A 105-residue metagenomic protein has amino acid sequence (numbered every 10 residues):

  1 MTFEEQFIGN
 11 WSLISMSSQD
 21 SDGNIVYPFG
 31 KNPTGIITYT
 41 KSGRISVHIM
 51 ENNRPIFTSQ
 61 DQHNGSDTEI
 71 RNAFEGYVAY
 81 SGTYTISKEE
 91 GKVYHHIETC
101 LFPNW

Functional and structural regions predicted by a protein language model:
M1-S12: N-terminal helix-cap/turn-to-beta initiation motif at the start of protein domains
M1-T2, G35, F74: Short, flexible, glycine/charge-rich loop motifs used to bind or transfer phosphoryl groups or to couple energy/partner
I8, D20, T38-S42, S46-H48: PEST-like low-complexity, intrinsically disordered acidic/proline/serine-rich tracts that flank trafficking/processing
L13-S18, S46-W105: Contiguous, well-ordered beta-strand patches that form the walls/edges of small beta-barrel/beta-sandwich domains
G23: Surface-exposed cleft-lining segments at the edges of enzyme active sites
V26-I36, T40-K41, I97-W105: Short, surface-exposed polybasic-and-hydrophobic patches located at secondary-structure transitions
